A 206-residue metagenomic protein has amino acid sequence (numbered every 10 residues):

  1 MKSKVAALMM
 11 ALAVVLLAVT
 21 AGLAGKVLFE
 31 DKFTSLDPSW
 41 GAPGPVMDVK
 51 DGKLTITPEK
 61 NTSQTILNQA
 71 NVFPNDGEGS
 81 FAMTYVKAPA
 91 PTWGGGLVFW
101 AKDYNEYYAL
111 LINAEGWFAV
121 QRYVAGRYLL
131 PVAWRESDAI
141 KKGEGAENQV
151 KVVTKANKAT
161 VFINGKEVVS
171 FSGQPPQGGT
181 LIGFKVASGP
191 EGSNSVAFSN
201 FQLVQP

Functional and structural regions predicted by a protein language model:
M9-A18: Bacterial N-terminal signal peptides
A24-A42: Extracellular carbohydrate-recognition regions
F33, F81, G143-V161: Short tryptophan-centered beta-strand motifs in secreted/extracellular beta-sheet-rich domains of glycan-recognition
F33, S199-L203: Extracellular beta-strand elements of beta-rich domains used for carbohydrate recognition/degradation or cell-matrix
P45-Q64: Short carbohydrate-recognition loop motifs
E59-A125: Secretory/extracellular carbohydrate-interaction modules and structurally similar beta-sandwich "look-alikes"
G126-Q149: Short, aromatic/His-centered strand-loop micro-motif at the edge of beta-sheets
F171-S199: Flexible glycan-contacting loops in extracellular carbohydrate-active proteins
